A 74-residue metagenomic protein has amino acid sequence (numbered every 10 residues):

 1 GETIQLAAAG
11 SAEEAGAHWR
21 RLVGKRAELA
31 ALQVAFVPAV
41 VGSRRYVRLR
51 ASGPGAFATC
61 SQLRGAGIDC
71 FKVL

Functional and structural regions predicted by a protein language model:
E2-L6: Short glycine-/aliphatic-rich beta-strand segments at the starts of folded cytosolic domains
G10-L74: Extracytoplasmic
